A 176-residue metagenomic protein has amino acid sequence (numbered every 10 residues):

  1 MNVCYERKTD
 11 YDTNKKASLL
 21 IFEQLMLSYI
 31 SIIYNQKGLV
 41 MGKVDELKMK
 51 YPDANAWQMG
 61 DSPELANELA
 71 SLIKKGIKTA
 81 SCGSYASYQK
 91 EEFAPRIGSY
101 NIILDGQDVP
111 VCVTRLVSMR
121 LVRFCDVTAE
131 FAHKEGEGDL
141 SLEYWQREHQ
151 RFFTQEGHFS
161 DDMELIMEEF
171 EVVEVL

Functional and structural regions predicted by a protein language model:
T9, L116-V117: Small/flexible residues
T9-M26, G38-L39: Positively charged N-terminal leader segments that act as targeting/secretion signals
F22, S31-Y34: Residues marking helix boundaries in flexible regions
Y29, K37-V113, M119-L176: Mixed-charge, low-complexity intrinsically disordered regions
